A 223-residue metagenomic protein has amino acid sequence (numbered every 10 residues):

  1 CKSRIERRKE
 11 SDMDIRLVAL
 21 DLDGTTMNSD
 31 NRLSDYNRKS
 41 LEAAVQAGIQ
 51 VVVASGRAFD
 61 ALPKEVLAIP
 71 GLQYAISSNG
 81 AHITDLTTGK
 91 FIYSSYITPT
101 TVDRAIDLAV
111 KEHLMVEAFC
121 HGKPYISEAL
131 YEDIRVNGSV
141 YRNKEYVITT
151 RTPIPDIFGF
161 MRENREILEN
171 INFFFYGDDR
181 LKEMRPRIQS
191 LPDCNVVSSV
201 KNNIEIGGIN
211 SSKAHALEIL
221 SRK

Functional and structural regions predicted by a protein language model:
C1-D12: Short, Lys/Arg-enriched N-terminal segments with co-localized hydrophobic residues within the first ~10-30 amino acids
D12, A68-I69, R165: Alpha-helix termination/capping residues and helix-transition junctions
R16-S29: Asp-based phosphoryl-transfer active-site loop
N31-A47, S94-T101, I154-F158, G208-R222: Short, acidic loop-to-helix structural element flanking the phosphoryl-transfer center in phosphate-processing enzymes
D35-V140: Active-site phosphate-binding/coordination module
L108, E112, F119-K223: Conserved acidic, metal-coordinating active-site core of Asp-based, Mg2+-dependent phosphoryl-transfer enzymes
